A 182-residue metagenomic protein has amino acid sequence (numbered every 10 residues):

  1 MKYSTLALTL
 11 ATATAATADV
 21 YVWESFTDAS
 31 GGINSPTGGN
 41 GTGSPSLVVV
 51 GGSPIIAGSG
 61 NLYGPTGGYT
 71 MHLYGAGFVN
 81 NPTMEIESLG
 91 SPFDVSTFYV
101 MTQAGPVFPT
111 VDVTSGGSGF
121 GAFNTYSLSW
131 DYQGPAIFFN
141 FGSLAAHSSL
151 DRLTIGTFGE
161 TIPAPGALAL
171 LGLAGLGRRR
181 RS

Functional and structural regions predicted by a protein language model:
M1-D19, D151-G177: Short, threonine-centered small-residue motifs that mark membrane-proximal processing/anchoring sites and TM-junction
D19-P65: N-terminal targeting leaders for non-cytosolic proteins
G75-T83, G134-A136: Extended extracellular/luminal ectodomain segments enriched in beta-structured repeat modules
A76-V79, S88-S96: Extended, low-complexity, turn-rich repeat/linker tracts enriched in Gly/Pro/Ser/Thr and Asp/Glu that occur
F93-P106: Short, surface-exposed beta-strand/strand-loop-strand elements in extracellular ectodomains
G105-Y132: Extracellular carbohydrate recognition and processing domains and analogous Trp-centered ligand-binding platforms
N140-S148: Short beta-strand-plus-loop segments that form exposed binding edges in beta-rich domains
R179-S182: Short, charged juxtamembrane terminal tails flanking transmembrane helices
